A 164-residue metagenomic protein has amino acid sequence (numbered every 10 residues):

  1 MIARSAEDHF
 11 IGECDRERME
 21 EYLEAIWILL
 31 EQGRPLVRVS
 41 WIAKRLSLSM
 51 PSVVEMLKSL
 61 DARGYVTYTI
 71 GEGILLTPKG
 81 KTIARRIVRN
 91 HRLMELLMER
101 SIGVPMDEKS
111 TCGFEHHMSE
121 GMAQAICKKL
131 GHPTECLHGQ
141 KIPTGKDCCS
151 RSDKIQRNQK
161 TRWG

Functional and structural regions predicted by a protein language model:
M1-C14: Short, Lys/Arg-enriched N-terminal segment that forms or immediately precedes the first helix of a structured domain
I11-L48: N-terminal helix-turn-helix DNA-binding core of bacterial DNA-binding proteins
P51: Key DNA-contact positions within bacterial/archaeal DNA-binding proteins
L57-K58: Short, hydrophobic-biased segments on the C-terminal half of alpha helices that form "recognition helices"
D61-G71: A short, conserved structural fragment
E72-N90: Basic, amphipathic "hinge/linker" alpha-helix immediately C-terminal to the N-terminal HTH DNA-binding motif
G113-G164: C-terminal regulatory/oligomerization modules of transcriptional regulators
